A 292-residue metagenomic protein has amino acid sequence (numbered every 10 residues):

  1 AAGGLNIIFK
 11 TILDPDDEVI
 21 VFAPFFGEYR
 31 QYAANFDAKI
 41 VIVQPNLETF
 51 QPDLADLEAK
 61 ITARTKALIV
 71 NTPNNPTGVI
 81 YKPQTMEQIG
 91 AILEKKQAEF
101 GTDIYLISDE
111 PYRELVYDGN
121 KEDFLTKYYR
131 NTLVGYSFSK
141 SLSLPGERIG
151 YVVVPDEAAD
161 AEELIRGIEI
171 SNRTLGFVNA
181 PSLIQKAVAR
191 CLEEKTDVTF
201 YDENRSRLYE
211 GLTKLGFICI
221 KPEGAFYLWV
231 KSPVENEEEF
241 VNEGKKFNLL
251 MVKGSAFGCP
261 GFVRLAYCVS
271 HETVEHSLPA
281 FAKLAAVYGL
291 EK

Functional and structural regions predicted by a protein language model:
A1-K292: PLP-dependent class I/II
